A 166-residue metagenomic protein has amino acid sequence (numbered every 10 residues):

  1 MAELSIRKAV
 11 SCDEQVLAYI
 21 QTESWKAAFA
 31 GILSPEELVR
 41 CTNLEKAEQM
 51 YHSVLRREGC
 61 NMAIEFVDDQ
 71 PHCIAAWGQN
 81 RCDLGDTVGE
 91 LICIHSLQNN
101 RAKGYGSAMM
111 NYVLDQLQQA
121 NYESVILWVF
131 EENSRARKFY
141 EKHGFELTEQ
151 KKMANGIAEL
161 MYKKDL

Functional and structural regions predicted by a protein language model:
A2-S5: Extreme N-terminal starter segment of soluble prokaryotic enzymes
K8-E14, A18-L33, E37-N99, M110-Y112 (+3 more regions): Acetyl-CoA-dependent GNAT
G89, E123-R137, E141-H143, E149-L166: C-terminal "cap" of GNAT-fold acetyltransferases
H95, F145-E146: Short acidic-aromatic loop segments in the C-terminal HATPase_c
L97-N99, K103, E131-E132: Active-site acidic-Proline motif in GNAT/NAT acetyltransferases
A102-D115, K138-K142: Conserved acetyl-CoA-binding loop-helix of GNAT-fold acetyltransferases
K103, A120-E123: Short coil/turn segments at alpha/beta junctions that flank glycine-rich nucleotide-binding fingerprints
